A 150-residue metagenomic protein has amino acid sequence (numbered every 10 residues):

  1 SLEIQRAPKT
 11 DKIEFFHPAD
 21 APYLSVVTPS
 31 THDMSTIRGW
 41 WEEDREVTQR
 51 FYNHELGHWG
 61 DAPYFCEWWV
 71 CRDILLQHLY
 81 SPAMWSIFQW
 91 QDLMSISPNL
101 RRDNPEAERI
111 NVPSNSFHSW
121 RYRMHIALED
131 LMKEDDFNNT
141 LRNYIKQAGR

Functional and structural regions predicted by a protein language model:
S1-R150: Catalytic cores of glycan-processing enzymes that make or break glycosidic bonds
